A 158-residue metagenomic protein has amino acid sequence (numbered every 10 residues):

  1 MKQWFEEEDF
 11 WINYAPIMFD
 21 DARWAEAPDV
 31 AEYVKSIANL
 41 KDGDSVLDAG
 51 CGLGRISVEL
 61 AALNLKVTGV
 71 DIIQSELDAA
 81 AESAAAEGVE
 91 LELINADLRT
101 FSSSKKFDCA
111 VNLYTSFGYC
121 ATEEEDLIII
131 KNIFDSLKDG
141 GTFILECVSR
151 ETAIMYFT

Functional and structural regions predicted by a protein language model:
M1-K41: Conserved class I S-adenosyl-L-methionine
G43-G52: Conserved class I S-adenosyl-L-methionine
S45, G140-T142: Short glycine-centered segments of the SAM/dcSAM-binding site in methyltransferase folds
S57-T100: Class I SAM-dependent methyltransferase SAM/SAH-binding core
S102-C109: A short acidic, Gly/Pro-enriched loop at the edge of an enzyme's catalytic core that lines a small-molecule cofactor
L113-T115: Residues lining the SAM
L127-D139: A short glycine-rich, Lys/Arg-flanked "PGG" loop and its adjoining helix->strand segment in the class I
T142-T158: Conserved class I S-adenosyl-L-methionine
